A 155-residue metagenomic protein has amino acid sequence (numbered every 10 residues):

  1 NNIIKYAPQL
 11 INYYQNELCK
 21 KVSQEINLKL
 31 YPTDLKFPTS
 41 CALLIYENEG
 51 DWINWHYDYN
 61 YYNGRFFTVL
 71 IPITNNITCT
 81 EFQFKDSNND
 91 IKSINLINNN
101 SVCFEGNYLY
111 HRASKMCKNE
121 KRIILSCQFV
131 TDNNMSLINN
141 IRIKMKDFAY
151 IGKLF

Functional and structural regions predicted by a protein language model:
N1-S40: Signature of the catalytic double-stranded beta-helix
K36-P38, N48-W52, G64-F66: Short connector loops at helix/strand junctions that flank enzyme active sites, especially segments positioning acidic
T39-C41, F67, T80, I123: Change "...and in nucleic-acid phosphodiester-cleaving endonucleases..." to "...and in nucleic-acid processing enzymes
T39-S40, N48, N107, F129: Short, well-ordered beta-to-alpha junction loops that form the rim of enzyme active sites and present histidine/acidic
L43-Y61: Conserved short histidine dyad/triad with adjacent acidic residue
Y46, Y61-T78, C127-D132: Short, conserved beta-strand element in jelly-roll/cupin
Y57, I73, G106-N107: Residues immediately flanking
C79-F155: Catalytic core of Fe(II)/2-oxoglutarate
